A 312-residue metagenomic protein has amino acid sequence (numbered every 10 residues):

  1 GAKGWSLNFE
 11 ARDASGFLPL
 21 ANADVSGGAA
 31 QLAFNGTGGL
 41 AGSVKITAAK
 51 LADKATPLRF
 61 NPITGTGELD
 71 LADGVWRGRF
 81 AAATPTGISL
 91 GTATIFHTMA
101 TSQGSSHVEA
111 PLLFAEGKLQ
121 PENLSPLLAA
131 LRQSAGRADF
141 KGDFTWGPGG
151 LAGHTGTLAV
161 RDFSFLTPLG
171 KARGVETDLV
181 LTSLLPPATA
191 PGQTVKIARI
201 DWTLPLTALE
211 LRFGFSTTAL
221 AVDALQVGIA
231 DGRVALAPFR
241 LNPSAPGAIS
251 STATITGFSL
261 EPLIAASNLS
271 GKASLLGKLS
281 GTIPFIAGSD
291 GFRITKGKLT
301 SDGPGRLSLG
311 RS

Functional and structural regions predicted by a protein language model:
G1-D53, I63-W76, A93-V222, V234-S312: Membrane-proximal interfacial segments on either side of biological membranes
D13, T84-P85, G228-A230, N242: Short, surface-exposed beta-strand-loop junctions and turns on beta-sheet-rich folds
P57-L58: Outer-membrane beta-barrel translocator domains and adjoining extracellular loop/strand segments of Gram-negative
